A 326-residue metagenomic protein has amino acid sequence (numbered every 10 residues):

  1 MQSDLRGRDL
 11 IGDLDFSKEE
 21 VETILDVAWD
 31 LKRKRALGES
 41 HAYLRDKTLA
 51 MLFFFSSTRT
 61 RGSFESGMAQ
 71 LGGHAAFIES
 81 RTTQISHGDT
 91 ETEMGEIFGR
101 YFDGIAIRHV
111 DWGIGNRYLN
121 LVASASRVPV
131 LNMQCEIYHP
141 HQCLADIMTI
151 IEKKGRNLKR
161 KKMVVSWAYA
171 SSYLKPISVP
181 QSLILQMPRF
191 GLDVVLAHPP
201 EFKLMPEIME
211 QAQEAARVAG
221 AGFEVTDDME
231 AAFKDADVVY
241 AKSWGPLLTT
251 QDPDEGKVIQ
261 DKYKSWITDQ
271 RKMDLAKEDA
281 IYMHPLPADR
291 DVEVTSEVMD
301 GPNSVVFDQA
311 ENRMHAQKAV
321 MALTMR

Functional and structural regions predicted by a protein language model:
M1-S66, Y138: Positively charged, low-complexity intrinsically disordered leader regions
A42-E152: Phosphate/diphosphate ligand-binding glycine-rich loop within oxidoreductases
F54-S66, E152-K242, T249: Glycine-rich phosphate/diphosphate-binding loop of Rossmann-like nucleotide-binding domains
I114-C135, Q251-A276, P302-N303: A short, gly/pro- and small-residue-rich
N157-L158, P188, R271-D279, G301: Short, conserved loop/helix-junction motifs that constitute active-site signature segments in enzyme catalytic cores
Q213-E297: Rossmann-like adenosine-cofactor binding region
D279-A280, P285-R326: Adenosine-phosphate binding glycine-rich loop
